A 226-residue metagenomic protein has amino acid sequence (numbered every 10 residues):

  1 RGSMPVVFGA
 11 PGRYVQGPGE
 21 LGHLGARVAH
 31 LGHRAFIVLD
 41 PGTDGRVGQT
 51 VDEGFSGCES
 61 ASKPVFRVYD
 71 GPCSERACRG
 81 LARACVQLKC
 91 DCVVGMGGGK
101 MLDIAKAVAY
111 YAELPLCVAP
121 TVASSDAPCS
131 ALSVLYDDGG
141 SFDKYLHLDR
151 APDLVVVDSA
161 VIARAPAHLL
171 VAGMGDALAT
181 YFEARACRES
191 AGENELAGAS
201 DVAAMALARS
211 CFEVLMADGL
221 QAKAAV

Functional and structural regions predicted by a protein language model:
R1-C92: ATP/NTP phosphate-donor binding region
G12, Y110-A208: A glycine/threonine-rich phosphate-anchoring loop and its flanking beta-alpha core in nucleotide/phosphate-binding
G17, G99, L178: Short, conserved catalytic/metal-binding motifs centered on acidic residues
L21-L24, D44-G48, K100-A107, S125-C129: Short glycine/serine/threonine-rich phosphate/pyrophosphate-binding segments that cradle anionic phosphate groups
I37, G95, V157: Redox-cofactor binding/interface segments in oxidoreductases and associated redox assembly factors
T43-D44, P72-S74, K100, A123 (+1 more regions): Glycine-/small-residue-rich active-site loops that bind phosphorylated ligands and cofactors
C85-V122: A short, small-residue-rich loop immediately preceding and capping a beta-strand
S210-V226: Oxyanion-binding "anion nests"
